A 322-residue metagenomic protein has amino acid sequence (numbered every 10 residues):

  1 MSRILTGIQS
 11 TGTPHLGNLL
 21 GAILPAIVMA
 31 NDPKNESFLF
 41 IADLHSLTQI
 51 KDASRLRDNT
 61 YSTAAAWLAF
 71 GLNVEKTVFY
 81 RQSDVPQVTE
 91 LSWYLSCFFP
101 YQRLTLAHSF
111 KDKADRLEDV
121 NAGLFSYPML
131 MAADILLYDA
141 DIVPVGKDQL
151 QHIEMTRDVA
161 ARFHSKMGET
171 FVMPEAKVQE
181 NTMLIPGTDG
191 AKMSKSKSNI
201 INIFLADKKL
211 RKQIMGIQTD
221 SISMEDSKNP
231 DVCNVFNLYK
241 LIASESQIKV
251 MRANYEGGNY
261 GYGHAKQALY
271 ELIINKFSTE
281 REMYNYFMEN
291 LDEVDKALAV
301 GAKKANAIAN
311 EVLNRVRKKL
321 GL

Functional and structural regions predicted by a protein language model:
S2-A133, R281, N285: N-terminal Rossmann-like or analogous alpha/beta NTP/dinucleotide-binding catalytic cores that position adenine
S10-G12, V143-P144, N199: A generic structural motif
L16, Q151, R157-L322: Conserved nucleotide- and phosphate/pyrophosphate-binding catalytic cores in adenylate/nucleotidyl-handling enzymes
K34, Y101-T105, L137-P144, A243-M251 (+1 more regions): Short helix-capping/linker segments at secondary-structure and domain boundaries
D52-A53, V143-G146, T170, E225: Short, polar/flexible loop-turn hinges at active-site or ligand-entry regions and domain interfaces
A64, G71, F99-Q102, A140 (+3 more regions): A generic secondary-structure signal for well-formed alpha-helical elements
K111-F163, M167: Internal, conserved structured core segments that host functional sites
